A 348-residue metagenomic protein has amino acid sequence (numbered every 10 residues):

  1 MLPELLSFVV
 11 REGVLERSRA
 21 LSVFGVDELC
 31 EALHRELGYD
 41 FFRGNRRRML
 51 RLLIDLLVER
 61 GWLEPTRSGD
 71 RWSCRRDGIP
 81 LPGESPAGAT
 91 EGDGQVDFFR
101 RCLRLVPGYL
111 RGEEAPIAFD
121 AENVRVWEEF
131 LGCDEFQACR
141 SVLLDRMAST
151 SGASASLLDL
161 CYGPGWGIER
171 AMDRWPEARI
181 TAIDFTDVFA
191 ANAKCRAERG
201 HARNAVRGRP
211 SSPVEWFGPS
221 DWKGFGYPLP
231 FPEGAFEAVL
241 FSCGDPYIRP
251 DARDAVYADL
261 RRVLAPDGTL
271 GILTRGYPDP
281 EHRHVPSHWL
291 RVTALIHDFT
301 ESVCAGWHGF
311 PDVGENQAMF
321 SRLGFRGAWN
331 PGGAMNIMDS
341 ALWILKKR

Functional and structural regions predicted by a protein language model:
M1-L105: N-terminal accessory segments
D134-A153: Conserved alpha-helix/loop element of class I SAM-dependent methyltransferases that forms part of the SAM/SAH-binding
A153-G163: Conserved class I S-adenosyl-L-methionine
L158, I168, D173-Y227: Class I SAM-dependent methyltransferase SAM/SAH-binding core
G226-V239: A short acidic, Gly/Pro-enriched loop at the edge of an enzyme's catalytic core that lines a small-molecule cofactor
E237-A252: A short SAM/SAH-binding and catalytic strip from SAM-dependent methyltransferases
D254-P266: A short glycine-rich, Lys/Arg-flanked "PGG" loop and its adjoining helix->strand segment in the class I
L273-R322, N330: C-terminal alpha-helical "lid/dimerization" subdomain adjacent to the S-adenosyl-L-methionine
